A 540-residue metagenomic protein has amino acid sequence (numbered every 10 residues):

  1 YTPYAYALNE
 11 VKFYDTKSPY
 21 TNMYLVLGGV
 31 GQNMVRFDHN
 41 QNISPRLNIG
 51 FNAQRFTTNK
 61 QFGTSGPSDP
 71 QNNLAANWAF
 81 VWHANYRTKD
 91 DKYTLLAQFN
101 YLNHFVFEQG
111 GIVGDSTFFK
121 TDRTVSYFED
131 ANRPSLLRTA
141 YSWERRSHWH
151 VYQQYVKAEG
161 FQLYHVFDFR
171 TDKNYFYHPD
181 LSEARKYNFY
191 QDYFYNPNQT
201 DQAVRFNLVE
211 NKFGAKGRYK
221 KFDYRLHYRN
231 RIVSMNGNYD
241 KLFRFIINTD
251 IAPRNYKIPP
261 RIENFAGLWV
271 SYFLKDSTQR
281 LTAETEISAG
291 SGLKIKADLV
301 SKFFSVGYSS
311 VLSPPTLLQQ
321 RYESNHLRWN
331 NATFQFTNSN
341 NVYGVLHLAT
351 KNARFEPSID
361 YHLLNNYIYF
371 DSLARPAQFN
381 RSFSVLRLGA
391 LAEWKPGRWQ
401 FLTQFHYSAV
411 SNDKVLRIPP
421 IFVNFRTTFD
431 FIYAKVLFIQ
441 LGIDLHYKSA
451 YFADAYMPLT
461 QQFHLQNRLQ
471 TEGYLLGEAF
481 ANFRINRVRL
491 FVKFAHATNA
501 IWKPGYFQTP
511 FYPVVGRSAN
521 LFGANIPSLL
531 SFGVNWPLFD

Functional and structural regions predicted by a protein language model:
Y1, F13-K17, N48: Periplasmic N-terminal gating module of Gram-negative TonB-dependent outer-membrane receptors
Y1-L8, R218: Low-complexity, highly charged intrinsically disordered N-terminal segments that act as targeting/localization
A7-N40: Short strand-turn segments of transmembrane beta-barrel domains in outer membranes, especially the first one or two
T16-S18, N40, W143-S182, N198-D540: Exposed, low-structure sequence patches enriched in small/polar residues
Y24-G28, Q32, F56-N85, P134-R146 (+3 more regions): Outer-membrane beta-barrel proteins
N33-R55, S68-F105, L299: Transmembrane beta-barrel wall of Gram-negative outer-membrane proteins
Q71-N73, A84, D91-Y152, D172-A184 (+4 more regions): Flexible loop and strand-edge segments within Gram-negative outer membrane beta-barrel domains
V113-D115, K120-S126, E183-D192, D240-Y256: Solvent-exposed loop segments that connect transmembrane elements
